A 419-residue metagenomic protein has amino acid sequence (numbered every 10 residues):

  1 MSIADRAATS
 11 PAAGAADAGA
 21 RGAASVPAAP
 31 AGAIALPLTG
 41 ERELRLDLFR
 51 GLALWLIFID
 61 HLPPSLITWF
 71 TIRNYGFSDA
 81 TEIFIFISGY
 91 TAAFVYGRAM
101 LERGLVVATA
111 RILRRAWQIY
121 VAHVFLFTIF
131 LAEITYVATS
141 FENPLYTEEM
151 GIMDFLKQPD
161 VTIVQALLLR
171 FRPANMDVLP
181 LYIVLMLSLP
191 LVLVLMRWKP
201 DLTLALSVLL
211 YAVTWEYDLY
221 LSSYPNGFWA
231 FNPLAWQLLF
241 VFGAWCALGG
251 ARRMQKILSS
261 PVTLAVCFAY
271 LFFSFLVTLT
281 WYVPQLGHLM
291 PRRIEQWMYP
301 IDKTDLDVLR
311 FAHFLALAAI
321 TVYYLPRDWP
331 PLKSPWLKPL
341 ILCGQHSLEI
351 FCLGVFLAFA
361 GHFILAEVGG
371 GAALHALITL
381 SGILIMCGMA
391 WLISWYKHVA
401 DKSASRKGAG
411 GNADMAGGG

Functional and structural regions predicted by a protein language model:
S2-G419: Alpha-helical transmembrane segments and their immediate juxtamembrane cytosolic regions
